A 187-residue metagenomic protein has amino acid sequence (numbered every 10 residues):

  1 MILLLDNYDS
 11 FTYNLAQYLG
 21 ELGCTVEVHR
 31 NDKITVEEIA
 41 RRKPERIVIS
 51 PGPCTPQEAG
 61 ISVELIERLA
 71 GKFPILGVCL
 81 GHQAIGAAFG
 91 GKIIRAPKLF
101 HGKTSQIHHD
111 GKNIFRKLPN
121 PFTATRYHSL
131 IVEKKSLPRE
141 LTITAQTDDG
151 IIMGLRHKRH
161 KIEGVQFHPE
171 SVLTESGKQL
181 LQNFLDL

Functional and structural regions predicted by a protein language model:
M1-L3: Extreme N-terminal starter segment of soluble prokaryotic enzymes
T12: Active-site-adjacent helical/loop segments in soluble small-molecule enzymes
A16-T25: Two-component/phosphorelay signaling modules centered on CheY-like receiver
T25-N31: Short hydrophobic/Thr-rich beta-strand motif most characteristic of the beta2 strand and flanking loop of CheY-like
T35-K43: Short amphipathic alpha-helix with an adjacent loop that forms part of the alpha/beta core around
P44-K117, L181-N183: Cysteine-nucleophile active-site neighborhood
N113-R159: Catalytic beta-strand/loop cores that center a nucleophilic Ser/Cys/Thr and support acyl-enzyme chemistry
V172-L187: Acyltransferase
